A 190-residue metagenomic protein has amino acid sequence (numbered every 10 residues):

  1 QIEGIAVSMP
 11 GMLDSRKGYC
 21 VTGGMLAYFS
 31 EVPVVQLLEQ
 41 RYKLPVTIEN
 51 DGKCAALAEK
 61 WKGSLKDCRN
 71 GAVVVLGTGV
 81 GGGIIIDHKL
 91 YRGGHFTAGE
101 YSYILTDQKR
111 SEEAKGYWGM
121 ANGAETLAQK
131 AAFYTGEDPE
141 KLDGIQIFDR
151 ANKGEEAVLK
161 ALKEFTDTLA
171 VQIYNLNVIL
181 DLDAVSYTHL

Functional and structural regions predicted by a protein language model:
Q1-G4, L13-K17, V35-V46, A58-C68 (+2 more regions): ATP-binding/phosphotransfer module of carbohydrate and carboxylate kinases, centering on a glycine-rich
I2-A6, G71-V75, G81-G83: Short glycine-aspartate micro-motif
P10: Conserved NAD(P)H cofactor-binding loop of Rossmann-fold oxidoreductase domains
C20-A27: Short glycine-enriched, charge-decorated loop/helix-capping segments at active-site entrances that position
V21, Y91-R92: Generic structural signal for well-ordered beta-strand positions
D51, G77: Active-site glycine-centered loops adjacent to acidic/histidine catalytic or metal-binding residues that shape
I86-D87: A cytosolic small-molecule/anion-sensing beta-strand core signal
T97-Y101: Structural signature of FAD isoalloxazine-binding scaffolds in flavoprotein oxidoreductases
